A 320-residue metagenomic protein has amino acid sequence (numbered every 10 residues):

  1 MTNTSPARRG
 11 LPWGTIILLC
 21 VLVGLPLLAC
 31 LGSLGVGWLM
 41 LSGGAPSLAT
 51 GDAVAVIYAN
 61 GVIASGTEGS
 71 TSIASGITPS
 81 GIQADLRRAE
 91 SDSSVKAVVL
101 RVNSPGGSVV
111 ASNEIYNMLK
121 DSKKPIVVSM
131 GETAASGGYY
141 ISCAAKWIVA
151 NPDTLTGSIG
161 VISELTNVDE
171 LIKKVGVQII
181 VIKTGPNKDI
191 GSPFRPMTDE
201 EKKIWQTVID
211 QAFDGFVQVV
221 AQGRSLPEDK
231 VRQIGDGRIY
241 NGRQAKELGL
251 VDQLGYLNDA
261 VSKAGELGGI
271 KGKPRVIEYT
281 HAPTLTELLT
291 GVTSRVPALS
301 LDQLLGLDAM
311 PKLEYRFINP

Functional and structural regions predicted by a protein language model:
M1-V128, T133-A134, V149-A150, S163-P320: N-terminal organellar transit peptides
G138: Pocket-flanking alpha-helical
I141-S142, A245: Hydrophobic/aromatic residues within transmembrane alpha-helices of multi-pass small-molecule transporters
A145-S163: Zinc-dependent metallopeptidase catalytic helix centered on the HExxH motif and its immediate flanking segment
